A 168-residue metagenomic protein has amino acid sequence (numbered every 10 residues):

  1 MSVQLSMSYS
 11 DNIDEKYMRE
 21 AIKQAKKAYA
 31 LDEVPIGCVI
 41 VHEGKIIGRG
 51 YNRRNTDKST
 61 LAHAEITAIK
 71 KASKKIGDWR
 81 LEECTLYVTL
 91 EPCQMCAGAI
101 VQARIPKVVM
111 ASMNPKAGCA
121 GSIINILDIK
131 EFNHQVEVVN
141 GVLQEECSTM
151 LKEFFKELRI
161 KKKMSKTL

Functional and structural regions predicted by a protein language model:
S2-L31, W79, M95-L168: Zinc-dependent deaminase
K16, K45, T67: Active-site phosphate/pyrophosphate-handling residues
R19, C38, K70: A cross-family signal for key residues in well-ordered alpha-helices that form functional helical elements
D32-I36, E82: Short, basic and Ser/Thr-rich N-terminal targeting/leader segments
I36-G44: Short beta-strand scaffold segments in enzyme catalytic cores
R53-T56: A short acidic/small-residue loop/turn micro-motif
L61-A62, I66, K70-A103: Helix-adjacent hinge/juxtasegments
